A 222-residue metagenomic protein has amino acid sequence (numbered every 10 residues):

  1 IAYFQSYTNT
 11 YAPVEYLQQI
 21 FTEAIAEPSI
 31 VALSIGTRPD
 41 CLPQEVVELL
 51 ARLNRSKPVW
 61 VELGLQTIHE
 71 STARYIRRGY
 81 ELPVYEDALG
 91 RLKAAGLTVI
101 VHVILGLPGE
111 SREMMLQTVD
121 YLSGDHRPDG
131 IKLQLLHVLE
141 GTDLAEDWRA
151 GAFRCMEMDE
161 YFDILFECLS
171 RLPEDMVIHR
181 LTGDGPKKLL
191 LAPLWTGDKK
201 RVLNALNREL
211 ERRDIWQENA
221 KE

Functional and structural regions predicted by a protein language model:
I1-Y80, V84-A88, A94: Conserved SAM/AdoMet-binding glycine-rich loop
S6-T10, P39-C41, L65-H69, V103-G109 (+2 more regions): Active-site-proximal loop/turn and secondary-structure-junction residues that shape catalytic pockets, frequently
L17-T22, A51, S111-D129, M158-D159 (+1 more regions): Short, electropositive alpha-helical surface patch
F21-A32, T37, V119-C155: N-terminal/domain-start segments enriched in small and hydrophobic, helix-friendly residues, covering either
E23, E27, L49-L53, R91 (+6 more regions): Alpha-helical structural signal in soluble globular domains
S71-R78, I104-P108, A152: Surface-exposed cleft-lining segments at the edges of enzyme active sites
P83-D143, D159-T182: Conserved C-terminal portion of the radical SAM core fold that forms the substrate/S-adenosylmethionine-binding
H137-E222: Auxiliary Fe-S-binding modules of radical SAM enzymes
